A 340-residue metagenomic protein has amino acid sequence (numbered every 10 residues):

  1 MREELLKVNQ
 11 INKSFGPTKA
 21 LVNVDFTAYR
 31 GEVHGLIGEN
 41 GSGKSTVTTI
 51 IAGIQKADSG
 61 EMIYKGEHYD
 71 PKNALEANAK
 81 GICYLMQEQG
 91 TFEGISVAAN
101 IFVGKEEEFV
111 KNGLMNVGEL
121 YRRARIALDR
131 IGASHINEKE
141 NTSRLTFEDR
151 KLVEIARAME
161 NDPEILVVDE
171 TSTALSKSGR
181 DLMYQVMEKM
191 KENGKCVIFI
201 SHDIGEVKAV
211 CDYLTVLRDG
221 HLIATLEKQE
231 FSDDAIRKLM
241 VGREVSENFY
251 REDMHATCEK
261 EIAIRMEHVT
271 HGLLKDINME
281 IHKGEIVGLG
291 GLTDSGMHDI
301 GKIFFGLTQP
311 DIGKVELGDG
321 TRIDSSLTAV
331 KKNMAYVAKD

Functional and structural regions predicted by a protein language model:
R2-K339: Glycine-rich phosphate-binding loops of nucleotide-dependent enzymes
